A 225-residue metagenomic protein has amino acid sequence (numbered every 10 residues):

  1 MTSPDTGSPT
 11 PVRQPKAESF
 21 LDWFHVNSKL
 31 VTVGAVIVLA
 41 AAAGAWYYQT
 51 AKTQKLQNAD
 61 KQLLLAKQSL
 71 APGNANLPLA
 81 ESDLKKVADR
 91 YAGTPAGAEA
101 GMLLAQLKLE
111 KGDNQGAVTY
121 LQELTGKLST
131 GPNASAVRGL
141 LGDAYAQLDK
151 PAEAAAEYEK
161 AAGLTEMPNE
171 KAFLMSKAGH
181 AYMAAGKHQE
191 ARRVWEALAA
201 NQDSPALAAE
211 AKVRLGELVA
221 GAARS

Functional and structural regions predicted by a protein language model:
M1-I37: N-terminal positive-inside, membrane-proximal cytosolic segments immediately preceding the first
L30, Q54, A88-G97, G126-S135 (+2 more regions): Short solvent-exposed coil/turn linkers within tandem alpha-helical repeat scaffolds
A75-L77, N114, P151, H188: TPR-repeat structural position
